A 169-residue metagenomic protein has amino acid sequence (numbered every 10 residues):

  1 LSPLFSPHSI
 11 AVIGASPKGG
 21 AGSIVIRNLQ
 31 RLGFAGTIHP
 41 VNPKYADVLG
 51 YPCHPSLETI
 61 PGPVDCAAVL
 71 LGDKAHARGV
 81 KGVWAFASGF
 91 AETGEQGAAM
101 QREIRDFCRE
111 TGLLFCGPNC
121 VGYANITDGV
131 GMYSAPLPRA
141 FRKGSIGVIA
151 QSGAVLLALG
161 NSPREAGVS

Functional and structural regions predicted by a protein language model:
L1-S169: Catalytic-core regions of core metabolic enzymes, especially those transforming organic acids/acyl-group intermediates
